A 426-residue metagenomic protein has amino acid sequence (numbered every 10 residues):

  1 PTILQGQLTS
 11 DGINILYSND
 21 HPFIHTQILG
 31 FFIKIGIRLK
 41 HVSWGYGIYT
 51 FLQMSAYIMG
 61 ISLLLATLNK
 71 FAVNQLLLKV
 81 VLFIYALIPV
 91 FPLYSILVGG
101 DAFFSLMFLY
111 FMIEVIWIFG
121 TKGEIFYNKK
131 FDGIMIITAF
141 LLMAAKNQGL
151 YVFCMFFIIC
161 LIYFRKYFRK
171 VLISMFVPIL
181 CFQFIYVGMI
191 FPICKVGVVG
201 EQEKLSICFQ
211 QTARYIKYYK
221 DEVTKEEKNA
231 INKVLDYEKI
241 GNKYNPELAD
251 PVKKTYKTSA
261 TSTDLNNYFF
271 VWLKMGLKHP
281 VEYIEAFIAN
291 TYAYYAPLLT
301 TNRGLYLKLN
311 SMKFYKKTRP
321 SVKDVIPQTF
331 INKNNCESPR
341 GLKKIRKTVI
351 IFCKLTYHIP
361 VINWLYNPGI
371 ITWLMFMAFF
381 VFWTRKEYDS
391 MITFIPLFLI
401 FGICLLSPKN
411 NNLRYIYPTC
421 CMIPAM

Functional and structural regions predicted by a protein language model:
I3-F32, G36-W44, P418: Extracytoplasmic catalytic/substrate-binding loops of multi-pass membrane glycan-assembly enzymes
W44-L52, N290-F394: Membrane-interface anchor segments at the N-terminal boundary of transmembrane helices in multi-pass membrane enzymes
F51-A72, Y110: Transmembrane-helix motifs of polytopic, lipid-linked glycan transferases
A66, F103-G123, I134-M135, A139 (+2 more regions): Specific aromatic-rich, kink-prone transmembrane helix
L78-P89, A139-M143: Short helix- or helix-capping micro-motifs that position conserved polar/aromatic residues at function-defining sites
L93-F103: Short acidic/glycine- and proline-prone juxtamembrane loop motifs at membrane-interface regions of multi-pass membrane
F131-K146, F157-I159, P178-F182: Membrane-interface alpha helices of multi-pass inner-membrane proteins
K195-G341: Membrane-proximal stem/loop segments at transmembrane-domain junctions that anchor or position
